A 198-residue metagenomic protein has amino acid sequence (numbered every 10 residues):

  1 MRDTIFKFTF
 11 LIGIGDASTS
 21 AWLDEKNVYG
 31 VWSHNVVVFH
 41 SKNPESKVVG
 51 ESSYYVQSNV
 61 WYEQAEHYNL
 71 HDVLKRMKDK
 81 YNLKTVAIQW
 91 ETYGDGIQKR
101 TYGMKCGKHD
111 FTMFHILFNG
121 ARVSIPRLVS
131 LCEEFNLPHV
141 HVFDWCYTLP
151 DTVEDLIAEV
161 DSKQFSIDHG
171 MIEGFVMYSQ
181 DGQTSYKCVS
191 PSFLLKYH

Functional and structural regions predicted by a protein language model:
M1-H198: Core nucleotide-handling region used for phosphoryl-transfer chemistry
